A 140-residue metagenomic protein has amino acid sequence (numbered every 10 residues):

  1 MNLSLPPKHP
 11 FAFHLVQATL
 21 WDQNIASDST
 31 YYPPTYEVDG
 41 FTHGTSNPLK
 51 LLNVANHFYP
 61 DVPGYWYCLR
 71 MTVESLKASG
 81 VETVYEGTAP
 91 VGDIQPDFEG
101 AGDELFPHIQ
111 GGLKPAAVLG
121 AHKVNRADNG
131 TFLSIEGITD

Functional and structural regions predicted by a protein language model:
N2-D140: Conserved, structured core segments of small domains
